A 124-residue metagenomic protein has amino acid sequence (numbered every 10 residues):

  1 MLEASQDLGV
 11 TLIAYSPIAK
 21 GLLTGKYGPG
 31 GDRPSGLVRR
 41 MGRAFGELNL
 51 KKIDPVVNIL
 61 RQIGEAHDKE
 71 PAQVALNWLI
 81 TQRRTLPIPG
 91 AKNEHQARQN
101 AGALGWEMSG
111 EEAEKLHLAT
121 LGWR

Functional and structural regions predicted by a protein language model:
M1-R61, T81, T85: Glycine-rich, positively charged active-site loop/lid region within alpha/beta enzyme cores that binds and organizes
G64: The alpha-helix within a helix-turn-helix
H67-D68: A short glycine-centered flexible hinge/capping loop motif at secondary-structure junctions
V74: Glycine/threonine-rich phosphate-binding loop and adjacent beta-strand/alpha-helix elements that clamp
L79-R124: N-terminal pre-core extensions flanking Radical SAM catalytic domains
